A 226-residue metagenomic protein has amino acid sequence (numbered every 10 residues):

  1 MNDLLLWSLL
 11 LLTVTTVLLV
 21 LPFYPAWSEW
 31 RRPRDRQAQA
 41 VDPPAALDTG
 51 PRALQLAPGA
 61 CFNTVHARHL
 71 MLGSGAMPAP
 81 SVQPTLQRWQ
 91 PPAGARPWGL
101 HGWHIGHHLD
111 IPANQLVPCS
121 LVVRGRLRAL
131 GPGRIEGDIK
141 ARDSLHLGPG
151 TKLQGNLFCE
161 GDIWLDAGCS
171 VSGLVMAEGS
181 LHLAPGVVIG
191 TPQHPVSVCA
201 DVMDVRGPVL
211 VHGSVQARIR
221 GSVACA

Functional and structural regions predicted by a protein language model:
M1-E29: N-terminal signal-anchor transmembrane alpha helix of single-pass membrane proteins, serving as the membrane-anchoring
F23-A226: Extended beta-solenoid/beta-helix repeat architectures
